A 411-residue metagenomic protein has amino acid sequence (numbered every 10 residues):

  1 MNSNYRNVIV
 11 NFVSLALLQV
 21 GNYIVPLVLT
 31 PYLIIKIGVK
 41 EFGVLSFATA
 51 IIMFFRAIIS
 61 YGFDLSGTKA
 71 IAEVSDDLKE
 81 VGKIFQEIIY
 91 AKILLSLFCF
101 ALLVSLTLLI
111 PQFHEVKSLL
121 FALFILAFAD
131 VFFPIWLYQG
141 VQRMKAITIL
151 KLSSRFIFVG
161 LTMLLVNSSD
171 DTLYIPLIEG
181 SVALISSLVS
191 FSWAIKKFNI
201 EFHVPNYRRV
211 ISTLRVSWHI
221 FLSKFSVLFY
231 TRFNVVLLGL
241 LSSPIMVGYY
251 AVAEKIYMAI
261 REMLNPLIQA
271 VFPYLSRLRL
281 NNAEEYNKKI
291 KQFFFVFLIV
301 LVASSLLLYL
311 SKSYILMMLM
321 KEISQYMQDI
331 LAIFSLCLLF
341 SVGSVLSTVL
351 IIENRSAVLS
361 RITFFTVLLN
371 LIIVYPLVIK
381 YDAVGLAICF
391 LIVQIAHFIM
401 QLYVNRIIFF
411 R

Functional and structural regions predicted by a protein language model:
M1-V8, K145, T172-E179, L188-T231 (+3 more regions): Interhelical loop/hinge segments that connect adjacent transmembrane helices in multipass membrane
Y5, A127-L150, L338-T363: Membrane-interface junctions at transmembrane-helix termini in multi-pass inner-membrane proteins
R6-D64, V159, H219-I245, T366 (+4 more regions): Signature of the first transmembrane helix
V10-N22, A48, M53, A57-T107 (+2 more regions): Membrane-water interface segments that mark the loop-to-transmembrane alpha-helix transition
T49-A57, V227, T231, Y250-F272 (+2 more regions): Transmembrane helix-bundle signature of multi-pass secondary active exporters and lipid flippases
I59-D76, Y257-N281, V349-I352: Helix-loop junctions and terminal segments of transmembrane helices in multi-pass membrane transport/translocation
T107-L123, L310-L339: Interfacial segments at transmembrane-helix termini and the short loops linking adjacent helices
F121-F124, T148-F198, F365-L369, A383-I407: Hydrophobic alpha-helical transmembrane segments
